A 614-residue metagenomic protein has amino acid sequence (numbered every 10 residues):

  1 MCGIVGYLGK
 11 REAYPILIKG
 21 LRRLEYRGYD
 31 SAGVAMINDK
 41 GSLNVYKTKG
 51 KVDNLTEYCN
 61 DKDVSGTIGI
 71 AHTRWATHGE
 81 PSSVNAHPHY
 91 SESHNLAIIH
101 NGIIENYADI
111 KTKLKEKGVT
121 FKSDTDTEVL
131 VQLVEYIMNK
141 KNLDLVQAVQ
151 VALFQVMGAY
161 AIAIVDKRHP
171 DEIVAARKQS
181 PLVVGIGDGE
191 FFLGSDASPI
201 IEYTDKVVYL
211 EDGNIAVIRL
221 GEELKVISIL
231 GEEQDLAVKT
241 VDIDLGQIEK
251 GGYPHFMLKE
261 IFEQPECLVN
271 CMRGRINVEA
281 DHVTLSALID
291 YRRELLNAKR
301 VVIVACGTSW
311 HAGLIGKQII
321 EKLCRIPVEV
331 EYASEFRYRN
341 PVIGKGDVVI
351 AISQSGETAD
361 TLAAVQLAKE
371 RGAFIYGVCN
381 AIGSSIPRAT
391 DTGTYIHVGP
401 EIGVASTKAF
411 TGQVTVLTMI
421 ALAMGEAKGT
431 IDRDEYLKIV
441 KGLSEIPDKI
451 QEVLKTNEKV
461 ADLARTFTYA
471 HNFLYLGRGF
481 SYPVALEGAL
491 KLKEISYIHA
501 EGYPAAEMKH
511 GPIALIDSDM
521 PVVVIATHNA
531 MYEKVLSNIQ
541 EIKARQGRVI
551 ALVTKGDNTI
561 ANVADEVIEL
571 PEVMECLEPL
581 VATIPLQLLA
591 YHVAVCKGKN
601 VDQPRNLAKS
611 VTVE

Functional and structural regions predicted by a protein language model:
M1-K250, P254, V269-R300, Y338 (+4 more regions): Conserved short alpha-helical segments that host acidic/polar catalytic motifs at enzyme active sites
T67, A71-V84, E279-R292, G316-I352 (+1 more regions): Glycine-rich oxoanion-binding loops at beta->alpha junctions
P88-Y90, V165, V174-A175, V207-V208 (+13 more regions): Replace "in large, NTP-powered and nucleic-acid-processing enzymes" with "in large, NTP-powered factors and other
A159-E190, L463, T468-E494, M531 (+1 more regions): Acidic/histidine-rich
V183-V208, S334-A368, E507-K543, V573-Q587 (+1 more regions): Glycine-rich, anion-gripping cofactor-binding loops and their flanking helix/strand elements in enzyme active sites
Q264-L268, M272-V302, T392-P521, A594-E614: Active-site phosphate/pyrophosphate-binding segments
L296-K438, G442-E445, T527-E566, L589: Glycine-rich phosphate-binding loops that contact phosphosugars or nucleotide phosphates
R548, A561-V563, V573-E614: Generic C-terminus detector
